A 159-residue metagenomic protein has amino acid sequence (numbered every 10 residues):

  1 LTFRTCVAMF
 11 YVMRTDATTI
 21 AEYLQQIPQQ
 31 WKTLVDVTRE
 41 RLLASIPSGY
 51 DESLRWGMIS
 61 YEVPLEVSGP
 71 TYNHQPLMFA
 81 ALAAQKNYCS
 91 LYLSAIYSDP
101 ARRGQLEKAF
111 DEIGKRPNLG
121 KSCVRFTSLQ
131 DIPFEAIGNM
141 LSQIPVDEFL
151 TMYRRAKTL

Functional and structural regions predicted by a protein language model:
T2-L159: Charge-dense, helix-prone N-terminal extensions
